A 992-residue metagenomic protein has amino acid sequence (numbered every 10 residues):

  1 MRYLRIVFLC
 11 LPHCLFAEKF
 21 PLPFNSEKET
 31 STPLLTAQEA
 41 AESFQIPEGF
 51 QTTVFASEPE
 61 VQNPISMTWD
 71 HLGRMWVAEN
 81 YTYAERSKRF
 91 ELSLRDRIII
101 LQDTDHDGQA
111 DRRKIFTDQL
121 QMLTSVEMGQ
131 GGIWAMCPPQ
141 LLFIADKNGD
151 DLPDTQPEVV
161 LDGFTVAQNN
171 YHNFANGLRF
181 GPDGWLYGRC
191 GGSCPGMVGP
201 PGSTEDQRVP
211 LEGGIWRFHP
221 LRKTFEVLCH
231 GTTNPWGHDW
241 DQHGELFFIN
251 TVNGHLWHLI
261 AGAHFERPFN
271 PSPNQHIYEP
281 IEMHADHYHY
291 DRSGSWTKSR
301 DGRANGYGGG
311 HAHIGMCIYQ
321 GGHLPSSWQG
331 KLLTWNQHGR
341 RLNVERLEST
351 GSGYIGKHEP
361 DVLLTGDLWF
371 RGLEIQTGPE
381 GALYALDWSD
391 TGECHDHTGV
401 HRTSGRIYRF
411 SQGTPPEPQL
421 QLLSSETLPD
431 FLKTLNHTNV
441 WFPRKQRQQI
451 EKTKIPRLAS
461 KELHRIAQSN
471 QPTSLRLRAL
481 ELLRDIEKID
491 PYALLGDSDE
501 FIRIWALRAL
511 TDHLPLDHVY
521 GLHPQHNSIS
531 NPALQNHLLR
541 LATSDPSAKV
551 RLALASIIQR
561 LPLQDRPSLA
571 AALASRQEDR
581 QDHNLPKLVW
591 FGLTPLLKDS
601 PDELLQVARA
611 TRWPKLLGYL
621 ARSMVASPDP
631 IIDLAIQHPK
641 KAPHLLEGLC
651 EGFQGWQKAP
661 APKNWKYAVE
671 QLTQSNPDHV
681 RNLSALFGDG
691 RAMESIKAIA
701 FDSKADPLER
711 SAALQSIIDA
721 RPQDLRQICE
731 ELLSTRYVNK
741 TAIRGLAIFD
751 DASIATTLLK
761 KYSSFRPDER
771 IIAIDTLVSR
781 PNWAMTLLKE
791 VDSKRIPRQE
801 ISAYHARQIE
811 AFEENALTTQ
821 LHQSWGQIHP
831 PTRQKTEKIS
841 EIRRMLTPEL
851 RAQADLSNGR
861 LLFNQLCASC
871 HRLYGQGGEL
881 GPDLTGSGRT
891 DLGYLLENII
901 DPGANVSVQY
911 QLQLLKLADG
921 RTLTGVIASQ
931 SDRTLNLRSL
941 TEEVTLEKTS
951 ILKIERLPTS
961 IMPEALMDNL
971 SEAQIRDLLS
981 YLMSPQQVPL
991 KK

Functional and structural regions predicted by a protein language model:
R2-L9: Sec-dependent signal peptide recognition, specifically the positively charged N-region followed immediately by
E18-K433, W441, Q449-K452, Q535 (+5 more regions): Beta-propeller domains with acidic blade repeats across secreted/periplasmic ectodomains and cytosolic WD/CNH propellers
D107, V778-P797, E810-R833, E849 (+3 more regions): Extracytoplasmic electron-transfer domains, predominantly the class I c-type cytochrome c fold
N148-D151, P195-M197, T224, G392-E393 (+9 more regions): Inter-heme linker and motif-flanking segments adjacent to c-type heme-binding CXXCH motifs in c-type cytochromes
L386, I407-F410, G859-Y874, L884 (+1 more regions): The canonical Cys-X-X-Cys-His
L386, T403, F410-L862, S887 (+1 more regions): Long, ordered, helix-rich scaffold segments
